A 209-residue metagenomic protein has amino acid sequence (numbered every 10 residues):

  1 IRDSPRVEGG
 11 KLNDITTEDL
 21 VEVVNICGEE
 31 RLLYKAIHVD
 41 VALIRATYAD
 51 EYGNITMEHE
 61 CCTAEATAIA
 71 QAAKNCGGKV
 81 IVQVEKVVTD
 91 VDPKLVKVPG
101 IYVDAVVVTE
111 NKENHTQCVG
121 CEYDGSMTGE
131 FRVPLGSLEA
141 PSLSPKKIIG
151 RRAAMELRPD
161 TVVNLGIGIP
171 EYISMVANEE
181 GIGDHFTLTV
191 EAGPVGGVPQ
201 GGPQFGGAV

Functional and structural regions predicted by a protein language model:
I1-V209: Conserved alpha/beta enzyme-core scaffold
